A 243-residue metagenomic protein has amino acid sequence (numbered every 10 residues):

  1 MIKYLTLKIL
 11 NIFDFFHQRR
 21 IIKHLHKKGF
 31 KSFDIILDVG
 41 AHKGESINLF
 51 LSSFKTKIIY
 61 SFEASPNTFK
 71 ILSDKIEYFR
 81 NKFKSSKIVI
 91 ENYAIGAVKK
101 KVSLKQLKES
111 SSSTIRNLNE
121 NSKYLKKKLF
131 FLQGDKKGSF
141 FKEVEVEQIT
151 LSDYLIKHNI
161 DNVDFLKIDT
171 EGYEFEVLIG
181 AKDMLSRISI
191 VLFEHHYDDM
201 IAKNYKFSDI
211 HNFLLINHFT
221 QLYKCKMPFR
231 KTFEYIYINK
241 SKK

Functional and structural regions predicted by a protein language model:
M1-K243: Phosphate/nucleotide-binding beta-alpha loop and adjacent structural elements of enzyme active sites
